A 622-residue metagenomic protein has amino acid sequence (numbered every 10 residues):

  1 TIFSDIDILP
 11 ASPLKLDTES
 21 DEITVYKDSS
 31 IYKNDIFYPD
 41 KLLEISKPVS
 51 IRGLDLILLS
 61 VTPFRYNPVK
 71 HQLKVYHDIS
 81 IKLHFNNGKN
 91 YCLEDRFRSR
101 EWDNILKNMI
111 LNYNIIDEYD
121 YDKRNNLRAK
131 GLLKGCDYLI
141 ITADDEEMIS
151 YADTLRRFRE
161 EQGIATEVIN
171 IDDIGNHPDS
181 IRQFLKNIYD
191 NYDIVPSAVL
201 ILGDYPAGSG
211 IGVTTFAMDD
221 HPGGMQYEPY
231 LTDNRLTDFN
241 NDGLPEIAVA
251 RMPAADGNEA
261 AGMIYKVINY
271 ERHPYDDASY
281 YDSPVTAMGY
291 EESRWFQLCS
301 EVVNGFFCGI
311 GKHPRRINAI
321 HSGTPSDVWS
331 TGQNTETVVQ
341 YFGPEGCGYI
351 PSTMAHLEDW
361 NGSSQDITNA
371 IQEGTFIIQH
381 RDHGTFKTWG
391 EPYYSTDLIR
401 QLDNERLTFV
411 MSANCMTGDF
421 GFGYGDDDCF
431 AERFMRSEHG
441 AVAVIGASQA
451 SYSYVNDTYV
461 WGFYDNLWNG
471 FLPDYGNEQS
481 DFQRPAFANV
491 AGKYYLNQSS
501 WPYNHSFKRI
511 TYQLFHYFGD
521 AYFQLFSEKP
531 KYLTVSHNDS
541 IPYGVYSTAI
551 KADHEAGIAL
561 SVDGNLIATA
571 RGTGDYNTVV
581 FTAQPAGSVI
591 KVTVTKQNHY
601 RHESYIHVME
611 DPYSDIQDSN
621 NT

Functional and structural regions predicted by a protein language model:
T1-D611: Cysteine-dependent hydrolase recognition
D539-I541, Y613-T622: Surface-exposed, proline-anchored Ser/Thr-rich loop/turn motifs
